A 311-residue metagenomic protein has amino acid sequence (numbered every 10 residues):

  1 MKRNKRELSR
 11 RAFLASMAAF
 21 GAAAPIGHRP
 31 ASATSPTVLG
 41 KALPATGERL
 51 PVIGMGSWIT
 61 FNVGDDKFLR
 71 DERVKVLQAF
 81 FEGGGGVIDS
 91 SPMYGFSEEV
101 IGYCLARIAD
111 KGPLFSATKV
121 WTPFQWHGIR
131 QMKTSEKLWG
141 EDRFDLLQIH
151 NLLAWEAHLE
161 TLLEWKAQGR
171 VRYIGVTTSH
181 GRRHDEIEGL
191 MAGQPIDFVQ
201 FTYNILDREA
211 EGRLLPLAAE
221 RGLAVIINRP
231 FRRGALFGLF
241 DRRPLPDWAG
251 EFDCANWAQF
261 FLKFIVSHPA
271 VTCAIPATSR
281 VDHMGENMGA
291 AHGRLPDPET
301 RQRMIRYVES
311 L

Functional and structural regions predicted by a protein language model:
K2-G112: N-terminal binding-site loop/beta-alpha segment at the start of enzyme catalytic domains that lines or forms
F20-A23, L43, R213-L311: Structured C-terminal cap/extension of enzyme domains
G40, L77, E98, G102 (+6 more regions): Generic structural signal for well-ordered alpha-helices, preferentially at hydrophobic/aromatic core positions
L43, M55, I88, I101 (+7 more regions): Conserved, mostly hydrophobic/aromatic
G54-S57, S90-P92, T118-V120, Q148-N151 (+4 more regions): A cross-domain feature marking catalytic cores of carbohydrate-active enzymes and several ubiquitous metabolic/repair
G64, P123-E209, R213, E220-I226 (+1 more regions): Glycine/proline-rich, positively charged, aromatic-decorated active-site loop/lid region on the catalytic face
F80, A109, K166, A218-A219: A generic structural signal for well-ordered alpha-helical segments
P92-M93, I108-H127, N151: Structural motif corresponding to the early beta-alpha repeats
